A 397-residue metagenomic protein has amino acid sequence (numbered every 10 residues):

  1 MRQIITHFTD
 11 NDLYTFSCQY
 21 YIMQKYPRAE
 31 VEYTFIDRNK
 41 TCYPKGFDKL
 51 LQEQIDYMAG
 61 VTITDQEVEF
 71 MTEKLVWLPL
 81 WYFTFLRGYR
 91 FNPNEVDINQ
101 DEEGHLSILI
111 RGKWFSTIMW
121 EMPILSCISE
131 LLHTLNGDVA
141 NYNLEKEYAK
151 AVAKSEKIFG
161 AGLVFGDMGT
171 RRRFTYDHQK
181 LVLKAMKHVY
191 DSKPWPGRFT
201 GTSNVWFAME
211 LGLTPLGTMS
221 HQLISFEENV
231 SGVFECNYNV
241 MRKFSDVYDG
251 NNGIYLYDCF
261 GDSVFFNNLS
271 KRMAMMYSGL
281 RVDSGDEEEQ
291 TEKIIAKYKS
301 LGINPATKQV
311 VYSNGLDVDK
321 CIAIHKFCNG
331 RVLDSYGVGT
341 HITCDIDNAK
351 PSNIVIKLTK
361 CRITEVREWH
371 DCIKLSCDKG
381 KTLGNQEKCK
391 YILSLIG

Functional and structural regions predicted by a protein language model:
M1-V240, S245-D246, V355-G397: Ordered alpha/beta subdomains of enzyme catalytic regions
R2, L211-G397: Glycine-rich phosphate/ribose-binding loops and adjacent secondary-structure elements that form binding surfaces
